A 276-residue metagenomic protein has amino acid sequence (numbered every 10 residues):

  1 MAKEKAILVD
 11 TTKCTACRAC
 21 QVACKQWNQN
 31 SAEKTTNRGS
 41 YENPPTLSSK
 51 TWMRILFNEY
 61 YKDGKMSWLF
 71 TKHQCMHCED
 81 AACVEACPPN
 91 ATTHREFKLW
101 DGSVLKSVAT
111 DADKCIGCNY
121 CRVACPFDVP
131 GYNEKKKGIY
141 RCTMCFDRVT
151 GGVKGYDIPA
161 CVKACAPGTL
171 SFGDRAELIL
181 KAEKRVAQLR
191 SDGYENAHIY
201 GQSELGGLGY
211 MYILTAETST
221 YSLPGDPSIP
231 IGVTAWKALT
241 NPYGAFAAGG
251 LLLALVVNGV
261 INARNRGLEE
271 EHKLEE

Functional and structural regions predicted by a protein language model:
M1-E276: Non-ligating segments of multi-cofactor redox enzymes
